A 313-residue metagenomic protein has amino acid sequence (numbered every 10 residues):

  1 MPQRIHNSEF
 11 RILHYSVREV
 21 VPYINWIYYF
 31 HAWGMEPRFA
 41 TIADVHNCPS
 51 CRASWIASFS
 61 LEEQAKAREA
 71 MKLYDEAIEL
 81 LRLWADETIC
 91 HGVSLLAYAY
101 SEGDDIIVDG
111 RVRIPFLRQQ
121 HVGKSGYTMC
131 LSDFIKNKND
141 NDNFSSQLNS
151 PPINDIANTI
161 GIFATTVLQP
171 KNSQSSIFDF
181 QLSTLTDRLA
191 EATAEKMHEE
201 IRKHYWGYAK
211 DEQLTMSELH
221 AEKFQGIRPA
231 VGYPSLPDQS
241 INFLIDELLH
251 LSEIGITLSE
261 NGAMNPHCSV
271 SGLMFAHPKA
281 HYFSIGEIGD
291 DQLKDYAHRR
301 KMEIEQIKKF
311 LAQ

Functional and structural regions predicted by a protein language model:
M1-N7, R11-Q174, D179, S183-T184 (+1 more regions): Active-site loops and adjacent core secondary-structure elements that bind or stabilize anionic groups
K124-Q313: C-terminal accessory domains/tails appended to large, multi-domain proteins
